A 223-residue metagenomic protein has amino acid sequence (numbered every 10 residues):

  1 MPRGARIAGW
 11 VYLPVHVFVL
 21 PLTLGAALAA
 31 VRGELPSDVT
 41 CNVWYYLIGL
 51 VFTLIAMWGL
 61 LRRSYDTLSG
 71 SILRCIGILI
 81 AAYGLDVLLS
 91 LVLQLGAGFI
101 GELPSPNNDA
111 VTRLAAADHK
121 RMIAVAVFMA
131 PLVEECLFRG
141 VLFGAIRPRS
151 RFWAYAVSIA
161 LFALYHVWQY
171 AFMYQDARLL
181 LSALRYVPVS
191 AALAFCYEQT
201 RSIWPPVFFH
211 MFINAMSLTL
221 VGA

Functional and structural regions predicted by a protein language model:
M1-P2: Membrane-interfacial, low-structure loops and terminal tails that flank and connect transmembrane helices in multi-pass
A5-L22, I78-L85, Y155-L161: Alpha-helical transmembrane segments
I7-L60, P106-R113, R121: Alpha-helical transmembrane segments in multi-pass membrane proteins
A8-L13, D38, N42-Y46, S71-L79 (+5 more regions): Residue-level signature of transmembrane alpha-helical entry/exit and packing/kink sites in multi-pass membrane
A29-S37, G98-E102, I146-A156: Membrane interface segments of multi-pass transport proteins and intramembrane proteases
G33-D38, R62-A130, R178: Juxtamembrane helix-loop-helix connectors linking adjacent transmembrane helices in multi-pass membrane enzymes
I55-Y65, C196-T200: Structural signal for the C-terminal ends of transmembrane alpha-helices and the immediately following loop
L91, D118-A223: Transmembrane helix-loop-helix hairpins at the membrane interface of multi-pass integral membrane proteins
